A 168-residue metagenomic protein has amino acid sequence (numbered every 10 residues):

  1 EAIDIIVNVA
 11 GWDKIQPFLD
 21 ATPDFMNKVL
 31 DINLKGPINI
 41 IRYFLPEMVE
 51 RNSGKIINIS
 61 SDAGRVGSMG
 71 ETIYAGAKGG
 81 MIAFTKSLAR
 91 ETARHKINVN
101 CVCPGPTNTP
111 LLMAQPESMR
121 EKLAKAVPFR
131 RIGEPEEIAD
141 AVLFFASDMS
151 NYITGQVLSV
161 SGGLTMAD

Functional and structural regions predicted by a protein language model:
P17-F18, F25-L30, L112, M119 (+1 more regions): Substrate-binding pocket helix/loop in short-chain dehydrogenase/reductase
L19, V66-T72, R94-H95, R130 (+1 more regions): Active-site loop immediately N-terminal to the catalytic Tyr-X3-Lys motif of short-chain dehydrogenase/reductase
I41, A77, T85: Active-site helix of classical SDR
P46, R90-R94, N151: Alpha-helical segment proximal to the catalytic Tyr-Lys
S61: Residue(s) in the substrate-gating loop at a strand-loop-helix junction that position the organic substrate next
V66, L143, T154-D168: Short C-terminal tail/terminal secondary-structure segment of NAD(P)H-dependent dehydrogenase/reductase domains
P128-I138, M149: A conserved structural motif in NAD(P)-dependent oxidoreductases
